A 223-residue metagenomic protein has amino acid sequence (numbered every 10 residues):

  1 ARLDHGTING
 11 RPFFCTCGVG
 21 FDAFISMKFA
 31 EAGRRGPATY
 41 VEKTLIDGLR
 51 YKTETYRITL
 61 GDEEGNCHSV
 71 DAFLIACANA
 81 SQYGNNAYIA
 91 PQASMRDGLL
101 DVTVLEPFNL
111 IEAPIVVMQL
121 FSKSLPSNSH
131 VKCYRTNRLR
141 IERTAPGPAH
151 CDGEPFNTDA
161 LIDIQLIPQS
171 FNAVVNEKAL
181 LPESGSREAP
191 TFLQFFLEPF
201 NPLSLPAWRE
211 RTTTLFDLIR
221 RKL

Functional and structural regions predicted by a protein language model:
A1-F73: Catalytic core of DAGKc-family lipid kinases
G6, I25, I75, V102 (+2 more regions): A residue-level signal for conserved active-site and pocket-lining positions in enzyme catalytic cores
G18, D22, A76-P91, P155: Glycine-rich phosphate/pyrophosphate-binding beta-alpha loops
D22-I25, H68, Y83-N86, L110-A113: Short acidic/glycine-rich loop or secondary-structure boundary segments that cap or lie
E31-E42, P91-E112: Gly/Ser/Thr-rich active-site loops/lids in small-molecule metabolic enzymes that frequently grip phosphoryl groups
K52-Y56, D71-F73, R96-D101, R135-L139: A generic structural signal for short beta-strands and their flanking turns/coil linkers
D62-S69, S94, V104-L223: ATP/nucleoside-binding phosphotransfer catalytic cores, i.e., glycine-rich phosphate-binding loops
